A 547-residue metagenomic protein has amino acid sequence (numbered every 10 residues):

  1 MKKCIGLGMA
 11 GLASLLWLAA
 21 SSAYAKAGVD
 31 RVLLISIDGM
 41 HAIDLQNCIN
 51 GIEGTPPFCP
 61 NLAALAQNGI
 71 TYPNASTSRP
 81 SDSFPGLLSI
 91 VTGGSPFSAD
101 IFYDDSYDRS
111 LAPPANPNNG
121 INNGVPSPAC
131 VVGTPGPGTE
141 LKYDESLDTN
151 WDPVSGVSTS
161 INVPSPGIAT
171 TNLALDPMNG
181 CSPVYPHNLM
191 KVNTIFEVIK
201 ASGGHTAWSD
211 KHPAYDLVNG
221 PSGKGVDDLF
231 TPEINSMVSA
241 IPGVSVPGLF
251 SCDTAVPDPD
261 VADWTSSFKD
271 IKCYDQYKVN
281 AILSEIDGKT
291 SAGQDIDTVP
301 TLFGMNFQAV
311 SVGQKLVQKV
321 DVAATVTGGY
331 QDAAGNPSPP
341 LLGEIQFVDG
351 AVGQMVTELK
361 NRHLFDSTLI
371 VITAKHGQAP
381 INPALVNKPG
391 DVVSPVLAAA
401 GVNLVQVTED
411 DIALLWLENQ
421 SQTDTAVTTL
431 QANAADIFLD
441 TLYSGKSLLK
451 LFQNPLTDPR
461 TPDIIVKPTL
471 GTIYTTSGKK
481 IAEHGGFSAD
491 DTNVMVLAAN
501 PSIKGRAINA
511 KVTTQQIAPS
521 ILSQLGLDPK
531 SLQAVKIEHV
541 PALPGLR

Functional and structural regions predicted by a protein language model:
D30-A42, A64-A66, I90, I199 (+7 more regions): Beta-strand elements within well-structured catalytic alpha/beta cores of enzymes that handle phosphate/sulfate esters
I37, P73, P80-D82, T92 (+4 more regions): Secreted, luminal/periplasmic, and some membrane-associated catalytic domains that remodel anionic oxygen-ester
Q46-D100, H205-A207: Short, structured active-site-proximal loop/turn typified by the sulfatase FGly-forming signature C/S-X-P-X-R
T71-V91, S209-N219, Q308, Q533-V540: Short, solvent-exposed turn/loop segments enriched in Gly/Ser/Thr/Pro and often Arg
T92-D105, A207, G223-I286, A324-I345 (+2 more regions): Acidic, His- and aromatic-enriched active-site or binding-groove loops in soluble protein domains that engage sugars
V132-T254, L532: Catalytic-site neighborhoods of secreted/periplasmic enzymes that process anionic sulfate/phosphate groups
S165-L175, N179, N188-N193, V402-S520 (+1 more regions): Active-site neighborhoods of enzymes that stabilize oxyanions during catalysis
P213, L217-G225, K289-F347, A384-V386: Active-site His/acidic residue clusters
